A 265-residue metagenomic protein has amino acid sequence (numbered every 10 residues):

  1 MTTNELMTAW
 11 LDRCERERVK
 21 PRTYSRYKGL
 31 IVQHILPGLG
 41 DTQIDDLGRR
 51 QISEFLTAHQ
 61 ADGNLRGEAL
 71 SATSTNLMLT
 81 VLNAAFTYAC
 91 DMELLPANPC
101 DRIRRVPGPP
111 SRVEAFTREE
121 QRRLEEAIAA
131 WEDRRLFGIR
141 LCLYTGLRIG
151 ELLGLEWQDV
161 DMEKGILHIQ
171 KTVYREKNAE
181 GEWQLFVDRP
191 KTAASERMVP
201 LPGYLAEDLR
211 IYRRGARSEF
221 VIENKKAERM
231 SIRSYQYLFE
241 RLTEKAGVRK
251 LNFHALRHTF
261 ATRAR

Functional and structural regions predicted by a protein language model:
T3-L94, P99, P110-R112, E228-S234 (+1 more regions): N-terminal core-binding DNA-recognition domain of tyrosine site-specific recombinases/integrases
L6, L30, Q51, L77-V81 (+7 more regions): Charged catalytic carboxylate motif
I35, I52, L82-A85, E93 (+6 more regions): Conserved hydrophobic/aromatic pocket- or pore-lining residues that grip, position, or stack substrates in active sites
T42, R50, N98-D101, E114 (+3 more regions): Extracytoplasmic/periplasmic beta-strand context in beta-sandwich domains, especially the cupredoxin/COX2 CuA-binding
E68, E126-R135, T145, V199 (+1 more regions): Short, basic (Lys/Arg/His-rich) helix/loop patches that form interaction surfaces in the mid-to-C-terminal regions
E68-A72, N76-M78, D91, L95-L155 (+3 more regions): Basic, Lys/Arg- and aromatic-enriched nucleic-acid-binding interface segment
R102-R105, R118, G154-I211: Conserved tyrosine-mediated DNA breakage-rejoining catalytic core shared by Y-recombinases
